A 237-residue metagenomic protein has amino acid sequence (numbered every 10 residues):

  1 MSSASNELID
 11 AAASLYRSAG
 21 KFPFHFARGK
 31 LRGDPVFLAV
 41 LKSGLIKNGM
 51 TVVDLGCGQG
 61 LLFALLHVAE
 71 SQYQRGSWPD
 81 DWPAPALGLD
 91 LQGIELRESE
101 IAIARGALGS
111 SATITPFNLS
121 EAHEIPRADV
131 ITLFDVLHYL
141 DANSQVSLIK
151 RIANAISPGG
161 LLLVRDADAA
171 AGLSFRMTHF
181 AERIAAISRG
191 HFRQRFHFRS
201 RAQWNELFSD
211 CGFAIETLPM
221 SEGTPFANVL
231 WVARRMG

Functional and structural regions predicted by a protein language model:
L8-S43: Class I SAM-dependent methyltransferase Rossmann-like catalytic core, especially the SAM/SAH-binding loop
M50-G58: Conserved class I S-adenosyl-L-methionine
Q59-L119: Class I SAM-dependent methyltransferase SAM/SAH-binding core
E121-P126: Short conserved loop adjoining the S-adenosyl-L-methionine
T132: A conserved beta-strand element that flanks and buttresses the S-adenosyl-L-methionine
V146-P158: A short glycine-rich, Lys/Arg-flanked "PGG" loop and its adjoining helix->strand segment in the class I
R165-D210, L218-M220: C-terminal alpha-helical "lid/dimerization" subdomain adjacent to the S-adenosyl-L-methionine
C211, P219-G237: Core SAM-dependent methyltransferase catalytic element
